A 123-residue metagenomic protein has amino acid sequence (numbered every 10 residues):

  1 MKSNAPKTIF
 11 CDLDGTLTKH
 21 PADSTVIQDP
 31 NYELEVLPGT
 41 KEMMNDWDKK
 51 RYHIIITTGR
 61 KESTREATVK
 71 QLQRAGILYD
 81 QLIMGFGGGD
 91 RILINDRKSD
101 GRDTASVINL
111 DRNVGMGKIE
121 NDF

Functional and structural regions predicted by a protein language model:
M1-F123: HAD-like aspartate-dependent phosphatase fold
